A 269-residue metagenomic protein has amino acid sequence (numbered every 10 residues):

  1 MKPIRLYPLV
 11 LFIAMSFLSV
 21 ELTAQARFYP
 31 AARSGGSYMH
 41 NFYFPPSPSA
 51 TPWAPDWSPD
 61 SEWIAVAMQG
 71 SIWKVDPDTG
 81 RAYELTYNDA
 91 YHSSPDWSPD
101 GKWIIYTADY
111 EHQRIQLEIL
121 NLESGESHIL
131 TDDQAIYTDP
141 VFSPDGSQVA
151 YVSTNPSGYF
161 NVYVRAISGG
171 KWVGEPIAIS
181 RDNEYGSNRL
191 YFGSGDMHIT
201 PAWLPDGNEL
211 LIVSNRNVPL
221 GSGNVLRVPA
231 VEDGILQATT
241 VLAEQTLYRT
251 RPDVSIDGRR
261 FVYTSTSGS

Functional and structural regions predicted by a protein language model:
M1-L6: Positively charged n-region of N-terminal signal peptides that target proteins for export
P8-S19: Bacterial N-terminal signal peptides
Q25-F28, S47-S49, A67-W73, Y87-H92 (+9 more regions): A flexible loop/linker signature enriched in serine peptidases of the S9 family
A26-P46: Short N-terminal segments immediately surrounding and downstream of signal-peptide cleavage
M39-W73: Beta-strand-rich domains and repeat architectures in extracellular enzymes and scaffolds, especially beta-propellers
D56-E62, P95-W103, P140-Q148, P201-E209 (+1 more regions): Blade-terminus and WD-like Trp-Asp/Gly-His loop motifs, strongest in beta-propeller folds
S58-W63, A67, K74-T86, P99 (+2 more regions): Periplasm-facing N-terminal accessory domains of Gram-negative outer-membrane beta-barrel systems
T79-Y83, S124-H128, G170-I177, E232-A238: Beta-strand initiation motifs
